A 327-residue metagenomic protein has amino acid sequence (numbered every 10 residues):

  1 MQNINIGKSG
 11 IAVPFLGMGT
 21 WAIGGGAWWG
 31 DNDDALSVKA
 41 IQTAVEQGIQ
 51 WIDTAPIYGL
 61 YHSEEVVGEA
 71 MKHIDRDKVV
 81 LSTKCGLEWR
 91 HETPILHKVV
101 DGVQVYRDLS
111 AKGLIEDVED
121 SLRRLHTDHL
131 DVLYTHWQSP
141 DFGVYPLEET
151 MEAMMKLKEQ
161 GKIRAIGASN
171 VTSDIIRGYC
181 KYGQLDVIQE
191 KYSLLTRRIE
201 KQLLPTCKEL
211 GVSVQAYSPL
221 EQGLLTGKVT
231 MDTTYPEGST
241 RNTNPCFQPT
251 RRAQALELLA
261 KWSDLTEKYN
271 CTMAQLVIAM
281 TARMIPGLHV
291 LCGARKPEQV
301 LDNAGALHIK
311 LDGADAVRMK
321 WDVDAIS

Functional and structural regions predicted by a protein language model:
M1-V80: N-terminal binding-site loop/beta-alpha segment at the start of enzyme catalytic domains that lines or forms
N3, Q138-S327: Beta/alpha (TIM)-barrel catalytic core signal, keyed to glycine-rich beta->alpha loops juxtaposed to Asp/Glu that bind
K8, A70-R76, R123-H126, Y179-G183: Acidic (Asp/Glu)-rich catalytic clusters
S9-W28, S82-Q104, Y134: N-terminal small/glycine-rich loop or linker at the start of catalytic domains across soluble metabolic enzymes
V13-G17, Q50-W51, K78-S82, H129-Y134 (+4 more regions): Structural preference for beta-strand elements that scaffold enzyme active sites
A22-D34, V99-I115, D141-G143: Active-site mouth loops of central-metabolism enzymes
D31-A44, S110-R124, T172-G178: Short, acidic/polar
L122-D141: Active-site groove signature of glycoside hydrolases
